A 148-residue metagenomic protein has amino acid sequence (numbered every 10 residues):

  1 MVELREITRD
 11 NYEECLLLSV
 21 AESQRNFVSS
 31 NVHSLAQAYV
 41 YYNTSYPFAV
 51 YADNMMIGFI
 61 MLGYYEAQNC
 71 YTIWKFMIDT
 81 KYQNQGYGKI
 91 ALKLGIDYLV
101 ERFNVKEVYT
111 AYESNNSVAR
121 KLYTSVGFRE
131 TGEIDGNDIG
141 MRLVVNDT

Functional and structural regions predicted by a protein language model:
V2-W74, D79-K81, G132-G136: Acetyl-CoA-dependent GNAT
D79-Q85, S114-N115: Active-site acidic-Proline motif in GNAT/NAT acetyltransferases
Y82, G86-L94: Conserved acetyl-CoA pyrophosphate-binding loop and the N-cap/start of the following alpha-helix in GNAT-like
K89, S114-G132: Conserved active-site alpha-helix within GNAT-family acetyltransferase domains
K93, D97, E101: Short, well-ordered alpha-helices that flank and scaffold nucleotide-derived cofactor binding pockets
E101-A111: Conserved GNAT acetyl-CoA-binding A-motif
Y109-R120, G136-D138, N146: Conserved beta-strand-loop-alpha-helix junction that forms the acyl-donor binding cleft
